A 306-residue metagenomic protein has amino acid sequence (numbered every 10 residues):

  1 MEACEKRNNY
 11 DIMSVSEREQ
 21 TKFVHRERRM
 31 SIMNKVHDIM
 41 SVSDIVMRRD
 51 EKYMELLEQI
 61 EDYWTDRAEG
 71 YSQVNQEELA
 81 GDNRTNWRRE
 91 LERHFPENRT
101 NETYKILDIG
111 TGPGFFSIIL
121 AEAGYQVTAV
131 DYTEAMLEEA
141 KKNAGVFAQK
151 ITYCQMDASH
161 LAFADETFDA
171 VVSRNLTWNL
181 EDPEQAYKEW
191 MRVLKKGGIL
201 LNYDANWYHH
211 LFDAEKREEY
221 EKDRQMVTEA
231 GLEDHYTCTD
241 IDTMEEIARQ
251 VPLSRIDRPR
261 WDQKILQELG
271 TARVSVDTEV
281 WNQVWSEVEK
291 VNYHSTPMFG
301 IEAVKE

Functional and structural regions predicted by a protein language model:
M33-N101, F115-I119, V280: Conserved class I S-adenosyl-L-methionine
L107-I109, P113-H160: Class I SAM-dependent methyltransferase SAM/SAH-binding core
S159-A170: A short acidic, Gly/Pro-enriched loop at the edge of an enzyme's catalytic core that lines a small-molecule cofactor
A170-D182: A short SAM/SAH-binding and catalytic strip from SAM-dependent methyltransferases
E184-K196: A short glycine-rich, Lys/Arg-flanked "PGG" loop and its adjoining helix->strand segment in the class I
I199-E233: Conserved class I S-adenosyl-L-methionine
P252-G270, V276: Short alpha-helix
L269, E287-E306: Core SAM-dependent methyltransferase catalytic element
